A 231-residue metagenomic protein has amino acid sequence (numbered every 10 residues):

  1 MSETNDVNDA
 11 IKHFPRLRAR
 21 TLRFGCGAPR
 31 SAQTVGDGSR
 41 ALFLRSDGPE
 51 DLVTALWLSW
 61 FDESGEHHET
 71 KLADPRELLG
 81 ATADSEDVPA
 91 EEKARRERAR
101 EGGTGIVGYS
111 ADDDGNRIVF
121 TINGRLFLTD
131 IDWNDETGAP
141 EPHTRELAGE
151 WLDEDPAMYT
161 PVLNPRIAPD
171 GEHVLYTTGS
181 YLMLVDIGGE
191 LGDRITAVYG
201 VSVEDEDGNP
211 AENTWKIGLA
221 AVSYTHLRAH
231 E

Functional and structural regions predicted by a protein language model:
M1-R228: Beta-propeller folds
